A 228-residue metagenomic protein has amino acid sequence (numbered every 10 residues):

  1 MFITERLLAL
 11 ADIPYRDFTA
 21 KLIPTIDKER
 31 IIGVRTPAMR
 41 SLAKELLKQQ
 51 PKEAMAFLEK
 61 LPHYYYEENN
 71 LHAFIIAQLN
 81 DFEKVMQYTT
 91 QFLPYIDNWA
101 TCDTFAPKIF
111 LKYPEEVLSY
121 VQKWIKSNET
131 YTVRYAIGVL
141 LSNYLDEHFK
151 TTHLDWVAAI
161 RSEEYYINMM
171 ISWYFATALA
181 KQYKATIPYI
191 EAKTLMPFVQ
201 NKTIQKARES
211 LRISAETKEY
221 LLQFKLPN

Functional and structural regions predicted by a protein language model:
M1-N228: Alpha-helical scaffold domains
